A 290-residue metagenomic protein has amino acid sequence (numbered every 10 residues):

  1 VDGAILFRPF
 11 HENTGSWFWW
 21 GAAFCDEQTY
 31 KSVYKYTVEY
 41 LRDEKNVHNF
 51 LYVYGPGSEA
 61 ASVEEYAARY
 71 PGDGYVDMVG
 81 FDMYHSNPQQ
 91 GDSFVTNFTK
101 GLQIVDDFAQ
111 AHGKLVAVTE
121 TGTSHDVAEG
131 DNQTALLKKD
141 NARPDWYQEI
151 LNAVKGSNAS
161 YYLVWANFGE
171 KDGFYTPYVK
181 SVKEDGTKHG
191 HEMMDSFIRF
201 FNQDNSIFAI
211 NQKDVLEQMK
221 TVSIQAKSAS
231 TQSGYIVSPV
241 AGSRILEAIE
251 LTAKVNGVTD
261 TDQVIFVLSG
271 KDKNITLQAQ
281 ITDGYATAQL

Functional and structural regions predicted by a protein language model:
D2-E27, F50-G55: Active-site groove signature of glycoside hydrolases
R8-F10, Y34-E64, G113-D126, A159 (+1 more regions): Aromatic-lined carbohydrate-recognition surfaces of secreted/lumenal glycan-active proteins
C25-V47, D73-S86: Acidic, His- and aromatic-enriched active-site or binding-groove loops in soluble protein domains that engage sugars
S58-P71, T96-F108, P144-L151: Alpha-helical scaffolding within the catalytic cores of extracellular/periplasmic polymer-degrading hydrolases
Y66-V95, W165: Aromatic- and acid-rich polysaccharide-binding/catalytic face of secreted or lumenal carbohydrate-active enzymes
F81-F108, H112-K114, E129-D131: Substrate-binding surface in catalytic domains of secreted glycosidases
K114-A229: Substrate-binding cleft of secreted/luminal carbohydrate-active enzymes
S230-L290: Long, low-complexity serine/threonine/glycine- and acidic-rich segments characteristic of extracellular
